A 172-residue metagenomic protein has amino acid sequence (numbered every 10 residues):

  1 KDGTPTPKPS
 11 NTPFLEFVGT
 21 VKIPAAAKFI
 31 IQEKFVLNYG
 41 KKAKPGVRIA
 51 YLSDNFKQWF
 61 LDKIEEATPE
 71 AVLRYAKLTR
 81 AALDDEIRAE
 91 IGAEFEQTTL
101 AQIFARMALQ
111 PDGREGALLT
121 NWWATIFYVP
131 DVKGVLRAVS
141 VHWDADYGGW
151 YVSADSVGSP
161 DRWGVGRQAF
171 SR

Functional and structural regions predicted by a protein language model:
K1-F95, Q102-R172: A binding-site-centric feature that preferentially detects glycan-recognition modules on secreted/surface proteins
